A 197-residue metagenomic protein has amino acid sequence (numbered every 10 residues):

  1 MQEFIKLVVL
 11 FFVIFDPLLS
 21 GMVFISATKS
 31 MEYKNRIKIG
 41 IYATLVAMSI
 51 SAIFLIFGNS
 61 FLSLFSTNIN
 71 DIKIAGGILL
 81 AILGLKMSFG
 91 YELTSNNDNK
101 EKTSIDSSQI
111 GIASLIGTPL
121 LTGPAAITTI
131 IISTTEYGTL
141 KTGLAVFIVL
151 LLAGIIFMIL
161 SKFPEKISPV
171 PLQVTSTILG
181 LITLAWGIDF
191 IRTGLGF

Functional and structural regions predicted by a protein language model:
M1-I14, G90, T94-G117: Small-residue-enriched transmembrane helix starts and helix-helix packing motifs in multi-pass inner-membrane proteins
E3-I53, T134-Y137: Juxtamembrane transmembrane-helix termini in multi-pass membrane transport proteins
E3-S20, I69-L79, L140-A153: Structural signature of hydrophobic alpha-helical transmembrane segments
L7-L10, S51-F57, I116-I132, I182-F197: Hydrophobic alpha-helical transmembrane segments in multi-pass integral membrane proteins
I37-Y91: Membrane helix-loop-helix hairpins that form the core translocation module of multi-pass transporters
G58-N68, T129-K141, E165-K166, R192-F197: Membrane-interface helix termini and inter-helical loops of multi-pass transporters
F65-N70, I155-T175: Membrane interface segments of multi-pass transport proteins and intramembrane proteases
T67-Y91, L150, P171-F197: Selective transmembrane alpha-helices of multi-pass membrane proteins
